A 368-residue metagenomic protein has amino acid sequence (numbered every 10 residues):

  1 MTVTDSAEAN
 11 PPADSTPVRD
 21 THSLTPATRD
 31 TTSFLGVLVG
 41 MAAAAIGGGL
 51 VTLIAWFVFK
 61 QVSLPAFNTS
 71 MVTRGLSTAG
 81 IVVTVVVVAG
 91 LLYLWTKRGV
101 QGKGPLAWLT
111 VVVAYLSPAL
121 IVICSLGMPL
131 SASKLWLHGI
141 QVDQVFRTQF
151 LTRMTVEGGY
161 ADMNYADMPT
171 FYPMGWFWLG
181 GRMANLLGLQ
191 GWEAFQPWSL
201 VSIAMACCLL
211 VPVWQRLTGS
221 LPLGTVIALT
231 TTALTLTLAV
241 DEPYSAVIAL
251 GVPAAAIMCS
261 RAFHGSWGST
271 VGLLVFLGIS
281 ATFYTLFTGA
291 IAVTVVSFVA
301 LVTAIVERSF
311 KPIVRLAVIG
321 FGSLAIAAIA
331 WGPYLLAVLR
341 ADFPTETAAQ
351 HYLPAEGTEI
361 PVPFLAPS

Functional and structural regions predicted by a protein language model:
M1-G47, V58-S131: Start-transfer (signal-anchor) and selected internal transmembrane alpha helices of multi-pass inner/ER membrane
A27-F34, V88-G102, A255-H264, S297-F310: Structural signal for the C-terminal ends of transmembrane alpha-helices and the immediately following loop
L64-N68, L151, V156, R182-L187 (+1 more regions): Juxtamembrane membrane-water interface segments that cap and precede transmembrane helices
M71-V86, V145, S199, Y244-A249 (+3 more regions): Alpha-helical transmembrane segments of polytopic membrane proteins
P105-M168, L324-P354: Aromatic-rich transmembrane-lumenal/periplasmic boundary elements in polytopic membrane proteins
P118-I121, L200-A304: Membrane-embedded helix bundles of polyisoprenyl
S125-A249: Active-site lumenal/periplasmic loops and adjacent helix-entry segments of GT-C-fold, multi-pass membrane
D143, P243, F287-T294, I305-S368: Transmembrane catalytic cores of multi-pass membrane glycosyltransferases and polysaccharide-assembly enzymes
